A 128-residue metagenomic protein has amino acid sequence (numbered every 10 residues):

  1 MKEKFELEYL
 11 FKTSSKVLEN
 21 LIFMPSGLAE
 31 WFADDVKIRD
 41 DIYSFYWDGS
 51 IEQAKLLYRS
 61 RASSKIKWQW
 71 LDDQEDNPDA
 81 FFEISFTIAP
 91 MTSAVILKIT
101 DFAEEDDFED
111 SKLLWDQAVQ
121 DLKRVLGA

Functional and structural regions predicted by a protein language model:
M1-K37: Hydrophobic ligand-binding cavity/cleft-lining segments
K4-E6, S50-K55, N77-E83: Short, surface-exposed coil-to-beta transition loops
E6-E8, I42-Y46, K65-K67, F81-S85 (+1 more regions): Ser/Thr- (and often Asn-) enriched beta-sheet segments in non-cytosolic proteins
S15-K16, Y58-S63, F86-I96: A short, structured loop/turn motif at beta-sheet edges
V17-L21, L28, L56, I66-W68 (+3 more regions): Hydrophobic pocket/interface hotspot
A29-Q74: Glycine-rich portal/gate segments that line the openings of hydrophobic small-molecule binding cavities
W70-A118, L122-R124: Beta-strand/loop substructures that line and gate deep hydrophobic ligand-binding cavities in soluble
L126-A128: Short, highly charged C-terminal tails/helix-capping segments
